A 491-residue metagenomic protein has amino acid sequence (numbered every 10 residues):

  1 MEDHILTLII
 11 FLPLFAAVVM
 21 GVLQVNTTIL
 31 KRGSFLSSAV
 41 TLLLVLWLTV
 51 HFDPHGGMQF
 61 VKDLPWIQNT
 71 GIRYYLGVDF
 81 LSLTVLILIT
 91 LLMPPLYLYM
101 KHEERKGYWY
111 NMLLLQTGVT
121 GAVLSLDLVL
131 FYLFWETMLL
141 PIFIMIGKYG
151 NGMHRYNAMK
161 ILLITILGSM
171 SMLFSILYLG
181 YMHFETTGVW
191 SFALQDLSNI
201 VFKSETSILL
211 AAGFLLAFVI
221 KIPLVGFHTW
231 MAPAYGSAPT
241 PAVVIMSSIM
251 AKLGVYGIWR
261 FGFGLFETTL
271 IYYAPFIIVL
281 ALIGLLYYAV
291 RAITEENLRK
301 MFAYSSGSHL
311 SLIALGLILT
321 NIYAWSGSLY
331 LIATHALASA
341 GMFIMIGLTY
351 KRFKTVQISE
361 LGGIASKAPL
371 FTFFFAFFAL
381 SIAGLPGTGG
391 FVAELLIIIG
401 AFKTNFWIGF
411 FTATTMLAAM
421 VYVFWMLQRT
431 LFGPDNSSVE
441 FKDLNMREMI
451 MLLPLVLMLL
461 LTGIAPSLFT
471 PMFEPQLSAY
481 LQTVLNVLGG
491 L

Functional and structural regions predicted by a protein language model:
M1-T7, V19-Y110, T186, S191 (+2 more regions): Transmembrane helix-loop-helix hairpins at membrane boundaries of multipass inner-membrane proteins
E2-L12, V78-I89, L128-P141, S207-F218 (+2 more regions): Structural signature of hydrophobic alpha-helical transmembrane segments
I9-T27, L216, P223: N-terminal signal-anchor/start-transfer transmembrane helix
V25-V40, H102-L115, V129-Y132, G150-S171 (+6 more regions): Membrane-interfacial loop-to-helix junctions in multi-pass inner-membrane proteins
S38-L48, M112-V123, L139-F143, I164-L177 (+3 more regions): Small-residue-rich segments of transmembrane alpha-helices in multi-pass membrane proteins, especially helix faces
D53-R73, M170-H228, I258, G262-F276 (+5 more regions): Juxtamembrane/interfacial segments at transmembrane-helix boundaries in multi-pass membrane proteins
G118-F202, T206, R291-Q357: Alpha-helical multi-pass transmembrane bundles of energy-transducing inner-membrane proteins
V225, S339-M342, G409-K442: Predominantly late transmembrane helices and immediately cytosolic-facing juxtamembrane segments
